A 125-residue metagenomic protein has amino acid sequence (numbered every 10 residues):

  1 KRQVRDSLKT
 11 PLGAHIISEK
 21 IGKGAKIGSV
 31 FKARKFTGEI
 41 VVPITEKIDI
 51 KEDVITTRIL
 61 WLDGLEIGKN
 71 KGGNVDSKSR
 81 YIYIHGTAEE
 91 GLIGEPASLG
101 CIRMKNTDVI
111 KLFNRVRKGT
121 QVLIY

Functional and structural regions predicted by a protein language model:
K1-I16, I21: Glycine-rich catalytic cores of cysteine/serine-nucleophile enzymes that process amide/ester linkages in cell-envelope
A25-Y125: Exported/periplasmic cell-wall-interacting domains
